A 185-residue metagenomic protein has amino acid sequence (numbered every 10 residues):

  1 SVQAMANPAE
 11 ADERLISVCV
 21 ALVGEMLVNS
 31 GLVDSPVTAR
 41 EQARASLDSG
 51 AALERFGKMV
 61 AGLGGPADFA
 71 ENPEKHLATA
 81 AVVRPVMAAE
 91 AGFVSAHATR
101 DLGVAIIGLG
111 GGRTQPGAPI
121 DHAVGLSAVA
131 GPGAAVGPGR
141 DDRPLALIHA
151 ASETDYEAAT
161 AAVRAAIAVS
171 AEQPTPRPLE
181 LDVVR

Functional and structural regions predicted by a protein language model:
S1-R185: Well-ordered secondary-structure scaffolds
